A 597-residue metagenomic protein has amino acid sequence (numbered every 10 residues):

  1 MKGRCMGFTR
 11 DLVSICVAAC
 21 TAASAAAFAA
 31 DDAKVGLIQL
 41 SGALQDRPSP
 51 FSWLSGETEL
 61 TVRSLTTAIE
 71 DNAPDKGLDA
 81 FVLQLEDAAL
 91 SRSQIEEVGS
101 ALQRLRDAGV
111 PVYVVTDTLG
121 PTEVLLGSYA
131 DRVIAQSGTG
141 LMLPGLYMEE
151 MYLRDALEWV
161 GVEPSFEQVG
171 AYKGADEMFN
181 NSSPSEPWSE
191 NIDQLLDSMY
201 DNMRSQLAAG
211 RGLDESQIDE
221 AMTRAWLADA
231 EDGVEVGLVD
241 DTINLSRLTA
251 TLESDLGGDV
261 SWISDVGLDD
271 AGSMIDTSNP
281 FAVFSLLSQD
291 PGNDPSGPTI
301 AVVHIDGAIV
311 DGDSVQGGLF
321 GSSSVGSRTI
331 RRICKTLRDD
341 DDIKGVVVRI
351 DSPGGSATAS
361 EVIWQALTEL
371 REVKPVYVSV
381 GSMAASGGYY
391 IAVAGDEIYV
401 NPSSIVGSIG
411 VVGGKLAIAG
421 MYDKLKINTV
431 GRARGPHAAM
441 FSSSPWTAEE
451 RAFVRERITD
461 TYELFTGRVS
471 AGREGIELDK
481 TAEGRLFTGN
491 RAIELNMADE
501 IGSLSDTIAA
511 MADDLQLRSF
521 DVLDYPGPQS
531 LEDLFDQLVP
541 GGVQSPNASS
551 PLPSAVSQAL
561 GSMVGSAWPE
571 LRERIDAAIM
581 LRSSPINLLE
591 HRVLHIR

Functional and structural regions predicted by a protein language model:
M1-T9: N-terminal secretory signal peptides that target proteins for export/translocation
F8, L12, A23-R47, L54-E57 (+11 more regions): Intrinsically disordered, low-complexity segments enriched in small/flexible residues
D32-M151, Q289-M421: Cleft-lining beta-strand/loop regions that shape enzyme active-site pockets
I134-A135, V239-S246, Y399-V400, A498-L504: Short acidic-hydrophobic, aromatic-tinged amphipathic segments that line or gate anion-handling sites
I363-A366, G467-G472, E477-L486: Generic long, charged, amphipathic alpha-helical segments
G388-K424, N428-S443, V454-R457, F465 (+1 more regions): Conserved acidic, small-residue-rich alpha-beta core segments centered on
L486-G489, A498-I508: Substrate-binding/catalytic subdomain of NAD(P)-dependent oxidoreductase enzymes
